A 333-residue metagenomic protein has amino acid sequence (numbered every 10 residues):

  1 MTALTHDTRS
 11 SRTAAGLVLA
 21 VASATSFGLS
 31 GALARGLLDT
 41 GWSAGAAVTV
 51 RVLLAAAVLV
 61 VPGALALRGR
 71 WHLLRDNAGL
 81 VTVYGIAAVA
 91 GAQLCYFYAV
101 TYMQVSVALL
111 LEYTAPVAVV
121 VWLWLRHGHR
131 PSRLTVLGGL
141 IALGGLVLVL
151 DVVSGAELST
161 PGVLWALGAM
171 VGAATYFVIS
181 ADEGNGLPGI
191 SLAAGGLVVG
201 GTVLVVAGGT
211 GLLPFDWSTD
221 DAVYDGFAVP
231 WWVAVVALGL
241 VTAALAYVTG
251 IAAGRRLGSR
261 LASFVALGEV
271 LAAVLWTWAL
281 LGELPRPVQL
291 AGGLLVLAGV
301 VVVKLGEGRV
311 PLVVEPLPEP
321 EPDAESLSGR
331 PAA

Functional and structural regions predicted by a protein language model:
M1-V50, G155-D182, T202-V206, E315-A333: Glycine-/small-residue-enriched transmembrane alpha-helix faces in small-molecule transporters and effluxers
T2-H6, V52, D151-V152, W231-V233 (+2 more regions): C-terminal-most transmembrane helix of multi-pass membrane proteins
A14-V18, G45-P62, V83, G138-I141 (+3 more regions): Hydrophobic alpha-helical transmembrane segments of multi-pass integral membrane proteins, especially transporters
A24, V50, V89, Q93 (+3 more regions): Helix-helix packing/entry segments at the starts of transmembrane helices
S26, G31, V60-S106, E112 (+2 more regions): Specific transmembrane alpha-helical segments of multi-pass solute transporters/efflux pumps, especially DMT/EamA
L37, A47, R51, A99 (+8 more regions): Hydrophobic/aromatic residues within transmembrane alpha-helices of multi-pass small-molecule transporters
V58, G63, A115-L140, L271-A291: C-terminal transmembrane-helix exit sites in multi-pass transporters
L59, W122, P131-V152, M170 (+1 more regions): Hydrophobic transmembrane alpha-helices of multi-pass small-molecule transport proteins
